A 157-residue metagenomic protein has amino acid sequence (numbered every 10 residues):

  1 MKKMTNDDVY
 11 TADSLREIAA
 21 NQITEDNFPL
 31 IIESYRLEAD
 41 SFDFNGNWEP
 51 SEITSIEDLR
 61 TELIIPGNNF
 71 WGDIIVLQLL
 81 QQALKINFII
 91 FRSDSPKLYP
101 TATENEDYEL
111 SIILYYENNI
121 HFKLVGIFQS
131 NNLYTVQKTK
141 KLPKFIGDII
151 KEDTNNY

Functional and structural regions predicted by a protein language model:
K2-Y99: Papain-like cysteine protease catalytic cores
R60-Y157: Deubiquitinase catalytic domains
